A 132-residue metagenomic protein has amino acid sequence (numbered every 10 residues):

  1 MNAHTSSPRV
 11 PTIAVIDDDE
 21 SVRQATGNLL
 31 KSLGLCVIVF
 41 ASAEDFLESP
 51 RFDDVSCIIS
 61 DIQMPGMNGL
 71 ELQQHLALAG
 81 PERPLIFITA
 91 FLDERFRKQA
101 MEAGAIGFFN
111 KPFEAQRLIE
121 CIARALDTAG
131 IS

Functional and structural regions predicted by a protein language model:
M1-A14, E20-G27, Q116-S132: Non-catalytic signal-transmission and effector/linker regions of two-component phosphorelay proteins
G34-A41: Short hydrophobic/Thr-rich beta-strand motif most characteristic of the beta2 strand and flanking loop of CheY-like
A41-S42, N68-E71: Acidic catalytic/metal-coordinating carboxylates
D53-I59: Active-site beta3 strand of CheY-like receiver
D61, T89: Active-site residues of response regulator receiver
M64: Receiver (REC) domain active-site loop signature in two-component systems and cognate sites in sensor histidine kinases
E71, L92-G107: Alpha4 helix (beta4-alpha4-beta5 surface) of REC/receiver domains from two-component response regulators
K111: A Lys-centered signature of the CheY-like receiver
